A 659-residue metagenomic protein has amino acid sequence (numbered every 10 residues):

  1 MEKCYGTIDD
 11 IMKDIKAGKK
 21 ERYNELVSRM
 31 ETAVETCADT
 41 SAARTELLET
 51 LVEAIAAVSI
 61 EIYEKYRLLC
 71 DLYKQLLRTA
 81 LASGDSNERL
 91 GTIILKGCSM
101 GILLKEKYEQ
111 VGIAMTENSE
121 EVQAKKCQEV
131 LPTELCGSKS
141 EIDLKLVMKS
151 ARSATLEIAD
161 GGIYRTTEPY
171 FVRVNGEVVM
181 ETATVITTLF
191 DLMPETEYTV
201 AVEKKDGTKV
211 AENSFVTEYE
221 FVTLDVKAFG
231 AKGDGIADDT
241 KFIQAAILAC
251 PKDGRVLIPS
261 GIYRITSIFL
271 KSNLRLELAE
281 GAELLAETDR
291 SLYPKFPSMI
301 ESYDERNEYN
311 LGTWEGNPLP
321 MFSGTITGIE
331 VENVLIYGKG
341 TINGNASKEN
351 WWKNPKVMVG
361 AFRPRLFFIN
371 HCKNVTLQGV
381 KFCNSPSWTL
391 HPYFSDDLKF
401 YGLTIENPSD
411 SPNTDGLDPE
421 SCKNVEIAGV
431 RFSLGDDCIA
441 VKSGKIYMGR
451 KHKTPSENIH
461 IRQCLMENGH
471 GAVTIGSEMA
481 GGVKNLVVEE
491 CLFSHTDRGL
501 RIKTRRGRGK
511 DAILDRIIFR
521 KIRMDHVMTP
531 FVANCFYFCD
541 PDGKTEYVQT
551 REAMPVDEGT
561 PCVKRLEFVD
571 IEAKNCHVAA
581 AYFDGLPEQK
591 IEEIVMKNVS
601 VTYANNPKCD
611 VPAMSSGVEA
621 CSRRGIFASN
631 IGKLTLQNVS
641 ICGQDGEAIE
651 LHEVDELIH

Functional and structural regions predicted by a protein language model:
M1-V34: Short terminal alpha-helical segments
C4-G6, L48, I62, R67-Y73 (+1 more regions): Extracellular/periplasmic carbohydrate-active domains that bind, remodel, or depolymerize complex polysaccharides
I8-K16, E31, V52, K74 (+2 more regions): Amphipathic alpha-helical repeat scaffolds
K16-N24, E35-A42, V58-Y66, A80-E88: Charged, low-complexity interaction regions
L26, L48-L51: Amphipathic alpha-helical elements of HEAT/ARM-like alpha-solenoid repeat scaffolds that form extended
A54-V58, L72, T79, M100: TPR/TPR-like alpha-solenoid repeats
